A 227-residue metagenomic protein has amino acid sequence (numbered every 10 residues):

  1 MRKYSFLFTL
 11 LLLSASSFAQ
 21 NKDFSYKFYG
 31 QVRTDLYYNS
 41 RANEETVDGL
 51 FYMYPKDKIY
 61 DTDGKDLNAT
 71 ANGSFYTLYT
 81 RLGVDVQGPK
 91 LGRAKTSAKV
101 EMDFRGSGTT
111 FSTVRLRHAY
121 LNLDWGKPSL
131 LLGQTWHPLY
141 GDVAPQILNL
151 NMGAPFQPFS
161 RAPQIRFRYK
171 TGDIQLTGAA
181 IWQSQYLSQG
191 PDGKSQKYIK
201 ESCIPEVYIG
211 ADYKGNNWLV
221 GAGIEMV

Functional and structural regions predicted by a protein language model:
M1-N21: Bacterial Sec-dependent N-terminal signal peptides
N21-D48, I59-Y60, G64-Y186, C203-Y208 (+1 more regions): Outer membrane beta-barrel
Y52-T62, Y186-E201: Solvent-exposed loop segments that connect transmembrane elements
